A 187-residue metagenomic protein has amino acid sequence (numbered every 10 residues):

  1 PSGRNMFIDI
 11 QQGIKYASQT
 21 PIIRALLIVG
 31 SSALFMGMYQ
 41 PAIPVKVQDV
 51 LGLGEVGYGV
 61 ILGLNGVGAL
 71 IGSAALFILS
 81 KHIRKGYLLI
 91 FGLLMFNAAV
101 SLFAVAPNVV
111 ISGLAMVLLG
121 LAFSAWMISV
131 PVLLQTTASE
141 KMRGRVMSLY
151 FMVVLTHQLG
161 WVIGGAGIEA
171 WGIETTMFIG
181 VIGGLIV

Functional and structural regions predicted by a protein language model:
P1-L27: Juxtamembrane intracellular "pre-TM" segments in multi-pass secondary transporters
G3, A33, V153-V154: A generic secondary-structure micro-motif detector that highlights 1-2 residue hydrophobic/ambivalent hotspots embedded
Q11, S18, L26, I43-V187: C-terminal transmembrane bundle of multi-pass solute transporters/carriers
P21, L34-P41, S124: Recurrent gating helices in multi-pass secondary carriers
I28-L34: Hydrophobic alpha-helical transmembrane segments of multi-pass membrane transport/permease proteins
